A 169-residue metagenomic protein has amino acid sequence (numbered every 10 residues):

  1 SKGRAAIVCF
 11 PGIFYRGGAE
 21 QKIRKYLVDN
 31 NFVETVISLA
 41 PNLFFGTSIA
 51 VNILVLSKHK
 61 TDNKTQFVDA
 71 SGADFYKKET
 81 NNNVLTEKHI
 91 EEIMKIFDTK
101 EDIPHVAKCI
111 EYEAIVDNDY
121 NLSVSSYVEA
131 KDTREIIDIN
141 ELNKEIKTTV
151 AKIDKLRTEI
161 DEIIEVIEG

Functional and structural regions predicted by a protein language model:
S1-G169: A conserved structural/catalytic subdomain of Rossmann-like adenosyl-cofactor enzymes
